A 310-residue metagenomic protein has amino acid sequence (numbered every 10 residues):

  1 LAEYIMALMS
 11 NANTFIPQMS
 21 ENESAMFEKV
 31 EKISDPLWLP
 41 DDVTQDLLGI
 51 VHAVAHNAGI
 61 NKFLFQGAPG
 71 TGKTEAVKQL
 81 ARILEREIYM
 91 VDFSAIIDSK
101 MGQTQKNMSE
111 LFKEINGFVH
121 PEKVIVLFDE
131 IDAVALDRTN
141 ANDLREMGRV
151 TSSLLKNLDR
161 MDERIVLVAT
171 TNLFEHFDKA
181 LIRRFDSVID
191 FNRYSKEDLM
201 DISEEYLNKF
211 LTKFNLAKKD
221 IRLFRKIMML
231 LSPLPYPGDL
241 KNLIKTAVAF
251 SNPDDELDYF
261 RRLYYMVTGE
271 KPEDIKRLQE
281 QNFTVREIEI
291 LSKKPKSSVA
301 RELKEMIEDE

Functional and structural regions predicted by a protein language model:
L1-P36, E197, E204-E310: C-terminal alpha-helical "lid" subdomain
E21-F63: Pre-Walker A (pre-P-loop) alpha-helix and adjacent loop at the N terminus of AAA/AAA+ ATPase modules, a conserved
H56-V77: Walker A/P-loop nucleotide-binding motif
R82-V91: Post-Walker A helix-loop "phosphate-sensing" segment adjacent to the P-loop in P-loop NTPases
M90-H120: Short glycine-rich substrate-engagement loop in P-loop NTPases that contacts/grips substrate
D129-V168, E175, K179-R183, S187-N192: Conserved catalytic/switch belt of AAA+ P-loop NTPases
S187-E205: Conserved AAA+ ATPase "SRH/arginine-finger" region at the nucleotide-binding site
